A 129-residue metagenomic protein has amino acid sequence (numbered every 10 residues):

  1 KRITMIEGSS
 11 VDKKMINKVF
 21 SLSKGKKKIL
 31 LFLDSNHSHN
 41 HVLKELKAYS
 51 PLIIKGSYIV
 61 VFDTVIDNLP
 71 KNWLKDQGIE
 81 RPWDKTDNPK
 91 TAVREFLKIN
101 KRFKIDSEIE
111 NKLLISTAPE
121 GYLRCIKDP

Functional and structural regions predicted by a protein language model:
K1-P129: S-adenosylmethionine/decaboxylated-SAM
